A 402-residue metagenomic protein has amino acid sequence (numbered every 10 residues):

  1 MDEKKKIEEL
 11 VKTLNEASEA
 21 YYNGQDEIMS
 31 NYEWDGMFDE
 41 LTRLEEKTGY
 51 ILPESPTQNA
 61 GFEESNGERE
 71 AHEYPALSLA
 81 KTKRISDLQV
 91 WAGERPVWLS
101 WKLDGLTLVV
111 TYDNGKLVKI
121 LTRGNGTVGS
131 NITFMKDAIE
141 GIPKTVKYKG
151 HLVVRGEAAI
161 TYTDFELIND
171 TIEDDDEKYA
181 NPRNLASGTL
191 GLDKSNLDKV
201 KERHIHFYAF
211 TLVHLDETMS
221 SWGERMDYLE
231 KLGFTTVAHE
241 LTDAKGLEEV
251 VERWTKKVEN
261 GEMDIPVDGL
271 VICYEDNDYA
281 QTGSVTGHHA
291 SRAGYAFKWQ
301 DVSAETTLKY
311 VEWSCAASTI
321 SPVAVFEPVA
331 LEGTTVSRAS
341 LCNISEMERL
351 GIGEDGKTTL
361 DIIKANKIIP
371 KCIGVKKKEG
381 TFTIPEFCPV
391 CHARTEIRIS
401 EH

Functional and structural regions predicted by a protein language model:
M1-V146, N184, V258, I265-V267 (+2 more regions): Phosphate/adenylate-binding "loop-and-lid" substructures adjacent to NTP/NAD/dNTP-binding pockets in NTP-dependent
S86-Q89, E157, Y162-E348, P370-K371 (+1 more regions): Long, charge-dense accessory insertions within large macromolecular proteins
D113-N114, T122-N125, V325-P328, N343 (+2 more regions): A short beta-strand motif that forms part of the nucleic acid-binding face of small beta-barrel RNA-binding folds
G115, W313-A317, K377-E379: Short, conserved beta-turn/loop elements at beta-strand boundaries and strand-helix junctions
Y148-A159: Long, non-coiled-coil amphipathic alpha-helical linker/lever segments that couple catalytic cores to other domains
C273, T358-I363: Hydrophobic beta-strand signal
S345-L360: Short nucleic-acid-contacting surface segments enriched for D/E, G, S/T with interspersed K/R
K364-H402: Structural signature for extended repeat/solenoid scaffolds and their inter-repeat hinge/linker regions, spanning
